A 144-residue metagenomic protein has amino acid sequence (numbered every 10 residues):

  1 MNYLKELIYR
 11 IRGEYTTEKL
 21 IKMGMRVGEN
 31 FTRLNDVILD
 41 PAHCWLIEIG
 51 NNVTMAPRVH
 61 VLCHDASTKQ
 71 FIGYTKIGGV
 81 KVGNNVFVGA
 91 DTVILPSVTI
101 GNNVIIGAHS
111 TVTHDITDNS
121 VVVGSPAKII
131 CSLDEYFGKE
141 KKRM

Functional and structural regions predicted by a protein language model:
Y3-L62, T68, G79-K81, T92: Left-handed beta-helix
L4, R10-I11, K22, T75-V93 (+1 more regions): C-terminal segments of enzyme domains that contribute to small-molecule binding surfaces
E29, L34-N35, G50-N51, A56-P57 (+10 more regions): Left-handed beta-helix
H43, I116-T117, S132-L133: Short glycine-/acidic-enriched loop or helix-start segments at secondary-structure transitions that form or flank
T68-Y74: Flexible, solvent-exposed loop segments that connect beta-strands
